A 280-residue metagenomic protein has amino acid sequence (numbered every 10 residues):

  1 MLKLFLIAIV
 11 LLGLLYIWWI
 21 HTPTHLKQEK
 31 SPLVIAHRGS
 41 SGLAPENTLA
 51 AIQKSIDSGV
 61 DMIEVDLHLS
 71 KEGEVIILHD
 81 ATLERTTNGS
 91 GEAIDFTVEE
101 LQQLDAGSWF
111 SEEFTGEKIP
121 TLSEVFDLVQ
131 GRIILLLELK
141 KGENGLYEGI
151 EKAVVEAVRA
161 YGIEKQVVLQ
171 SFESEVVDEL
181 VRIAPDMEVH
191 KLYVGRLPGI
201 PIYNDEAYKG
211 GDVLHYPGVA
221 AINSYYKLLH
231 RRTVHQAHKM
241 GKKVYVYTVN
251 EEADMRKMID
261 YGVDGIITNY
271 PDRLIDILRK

Functional and structural regions predicted by a protein language model:
L2-K280: Phosphate-group recognition and catalysis centered on beta-loop-alpha active-site segments
